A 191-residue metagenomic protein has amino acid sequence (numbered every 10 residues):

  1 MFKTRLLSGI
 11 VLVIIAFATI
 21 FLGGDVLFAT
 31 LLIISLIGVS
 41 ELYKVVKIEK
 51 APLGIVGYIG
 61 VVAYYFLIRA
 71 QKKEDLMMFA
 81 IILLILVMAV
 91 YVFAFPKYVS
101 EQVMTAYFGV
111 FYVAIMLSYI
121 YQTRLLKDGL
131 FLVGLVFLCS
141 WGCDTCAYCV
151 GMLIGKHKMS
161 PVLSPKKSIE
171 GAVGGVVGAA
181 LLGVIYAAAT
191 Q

Functional and structural regions predicted by a protein language model:
F2-Q191: Membrane-embedded alpha-helical bundles of polytopic integral membrane proteins
